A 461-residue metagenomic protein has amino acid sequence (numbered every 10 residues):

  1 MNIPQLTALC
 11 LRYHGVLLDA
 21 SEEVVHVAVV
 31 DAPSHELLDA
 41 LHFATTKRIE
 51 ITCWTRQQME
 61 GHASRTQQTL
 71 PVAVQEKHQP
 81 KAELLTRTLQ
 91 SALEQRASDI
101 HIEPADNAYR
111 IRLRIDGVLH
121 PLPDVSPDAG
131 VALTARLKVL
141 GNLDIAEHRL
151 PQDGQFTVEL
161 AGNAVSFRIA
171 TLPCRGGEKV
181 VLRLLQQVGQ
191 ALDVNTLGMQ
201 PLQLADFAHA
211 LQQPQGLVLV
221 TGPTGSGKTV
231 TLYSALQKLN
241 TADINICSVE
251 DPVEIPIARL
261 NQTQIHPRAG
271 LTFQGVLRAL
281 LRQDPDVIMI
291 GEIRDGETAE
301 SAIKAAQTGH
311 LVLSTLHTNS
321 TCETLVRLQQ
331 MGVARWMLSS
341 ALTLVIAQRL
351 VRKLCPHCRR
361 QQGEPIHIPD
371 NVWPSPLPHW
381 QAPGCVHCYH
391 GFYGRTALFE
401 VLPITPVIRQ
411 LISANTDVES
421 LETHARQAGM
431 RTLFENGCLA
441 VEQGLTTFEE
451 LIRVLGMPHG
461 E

Functional and structural regions predicted by a protein language model:
M1-F43, Q152-A161, S166-A170: Polyanionic, low-complexity intrinsically disordered segments
L11, G15-L18, E36, A40 (+6 more regions): Core recognition of P-loop NTPase motor domains used across DNA-transaction enzymes
R12, H78-S91, Q95-E461: Short, flexible helix-loop junctions that flank or precede catalytic/ligand sites
R12-H14, S21, F43-T46, I51-Q68 (+3 more regions): Short alpha-helical interface patches
H14-E23, S64-A73, N142, F167 (+1 more regions): Short, charge-rich amphipathic segments
E23-V25, T69-Q75, L192-D193, N261-T263: Short, basic, glycine/proline-bearing loop/turn elements
H26-A63, G198-H209: Short glycine/Trp-rich loop-beta-loop segment that forms part of the substrate-binding cleft
F43, E50-Q90, Q95, D99: Charged, low-hydrophobicity low-complexity segments
